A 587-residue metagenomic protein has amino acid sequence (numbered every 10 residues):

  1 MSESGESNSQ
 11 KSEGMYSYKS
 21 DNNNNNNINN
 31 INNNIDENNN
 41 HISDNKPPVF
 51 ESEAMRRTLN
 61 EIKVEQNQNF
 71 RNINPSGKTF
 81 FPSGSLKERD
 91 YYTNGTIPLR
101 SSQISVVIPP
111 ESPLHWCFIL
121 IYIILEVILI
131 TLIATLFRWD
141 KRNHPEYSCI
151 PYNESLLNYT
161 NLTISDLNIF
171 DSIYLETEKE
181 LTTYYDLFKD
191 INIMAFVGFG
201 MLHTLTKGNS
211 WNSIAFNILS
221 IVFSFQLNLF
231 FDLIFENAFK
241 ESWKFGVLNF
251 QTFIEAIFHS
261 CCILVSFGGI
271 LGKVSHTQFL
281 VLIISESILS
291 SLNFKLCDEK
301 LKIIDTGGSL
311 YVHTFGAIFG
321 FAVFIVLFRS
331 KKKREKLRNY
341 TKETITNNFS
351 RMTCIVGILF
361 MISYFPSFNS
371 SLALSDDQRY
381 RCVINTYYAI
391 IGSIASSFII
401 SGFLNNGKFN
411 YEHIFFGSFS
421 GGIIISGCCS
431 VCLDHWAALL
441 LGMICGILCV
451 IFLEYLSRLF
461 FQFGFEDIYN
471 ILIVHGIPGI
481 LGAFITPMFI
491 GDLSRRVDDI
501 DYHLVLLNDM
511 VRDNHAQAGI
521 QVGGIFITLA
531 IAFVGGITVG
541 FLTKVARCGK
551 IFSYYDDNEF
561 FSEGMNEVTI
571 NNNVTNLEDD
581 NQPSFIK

Functional and structural regions predicted by a protein language model:
M1-S102, N573-K587: Intrinsically disordered, low-complexity cytosolic terminal tails
M55, F80-K587: Hydrophobic alpha-helical transmembrane bundles of multi-pass membrane proteins
